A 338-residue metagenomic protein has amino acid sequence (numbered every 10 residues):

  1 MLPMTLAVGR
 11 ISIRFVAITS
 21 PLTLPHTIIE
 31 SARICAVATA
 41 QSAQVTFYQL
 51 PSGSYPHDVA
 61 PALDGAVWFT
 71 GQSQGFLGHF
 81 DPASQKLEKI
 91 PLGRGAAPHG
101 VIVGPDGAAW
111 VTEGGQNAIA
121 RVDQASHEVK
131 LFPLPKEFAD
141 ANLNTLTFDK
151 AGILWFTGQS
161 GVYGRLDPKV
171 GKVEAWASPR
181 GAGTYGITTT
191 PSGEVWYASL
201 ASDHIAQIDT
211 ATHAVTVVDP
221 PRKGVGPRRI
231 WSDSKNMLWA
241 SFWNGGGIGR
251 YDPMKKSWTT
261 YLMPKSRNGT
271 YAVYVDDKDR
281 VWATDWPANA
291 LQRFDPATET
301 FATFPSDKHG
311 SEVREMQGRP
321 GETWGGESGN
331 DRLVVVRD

Functional and structural regions predicted by a protein language model:
G9-S12, T19-S20, S31: Intrinsically disordered, low-complexity segments enriched in small polar residues
A38-G53: A short helix->beta-strand "capping" segment at the edge of beta-propeller domains
T46-Q49, K86-P91, K130-P135, K172-A177 (+3 more regions): A short beta-strand motif characteristic of beta-propeller blades
G53-D64, R94-D106, E137-A151, R180-S192 (+3 more regions): Beta-rich, blade/repeat-based domains predominating in secreted/periplasmic proteins but also intracellular
W68-S73, A109-G115, L154-S160, V195-A201 (+3 more regions): Conserved beta-strand positions in repeat-built beta-propeller and related beta-rich domains
F76-G78, A118-R121, V162-R165, H204-A206 (+3 more regions): A short loop-to-beta-strand structural motif that recurs across blades of beta-propeller domains
D81-Q85, D123-H127, D167-G171, D209-H213 (+3 more regions): Short loop/turn segments that connect beta-strands within beta-propeller blades
G310-D338: Blade-level signature of beta-propeller repeat domains, shared across WD40, Kelch, NHL, RCC1 and BNR/Asp-box propellers
